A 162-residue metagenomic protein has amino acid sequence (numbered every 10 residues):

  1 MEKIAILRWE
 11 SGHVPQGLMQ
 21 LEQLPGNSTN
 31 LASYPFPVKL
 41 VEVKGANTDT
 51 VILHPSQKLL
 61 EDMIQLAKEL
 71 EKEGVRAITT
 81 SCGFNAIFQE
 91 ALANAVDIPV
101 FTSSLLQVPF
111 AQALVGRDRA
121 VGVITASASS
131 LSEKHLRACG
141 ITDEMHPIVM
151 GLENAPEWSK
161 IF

Functional and structural regions predicted by a protein language model:
M1-K58, S127-F162: N-terminal glycine-rich anion-binding loop in soluble enzyme alpha/beta folds
E10-G12, A77-Q89, S104-Q107, A126-S130: Gly/Ser/Thr-rich loops at beta-strand to alpha-helix junctions that form or flank small-molecule/cofactor-binding
Q57-G74: Short, well-structured alpha-helical segments in soluble
E61-L66, F84-A91, A95: N-terminal active-site wall of soluble small-molecule enzyme domains
G74-I78, D97-I98: Short active-site oxyanion
A91-V115: Short, acidic/small-residue loops that bind anionic groups at enzyme active sites
A113-R119, K134-C139: Active-site-proximal loop->helix
